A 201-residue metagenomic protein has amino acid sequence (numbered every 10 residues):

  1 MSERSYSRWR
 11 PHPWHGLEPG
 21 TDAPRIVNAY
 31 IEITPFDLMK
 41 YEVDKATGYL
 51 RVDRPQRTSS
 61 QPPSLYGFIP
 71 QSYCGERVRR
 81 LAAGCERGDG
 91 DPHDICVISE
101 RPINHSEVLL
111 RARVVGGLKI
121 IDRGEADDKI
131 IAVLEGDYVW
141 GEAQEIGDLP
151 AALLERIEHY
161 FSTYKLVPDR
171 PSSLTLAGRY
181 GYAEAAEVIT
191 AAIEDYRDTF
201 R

Functional and structural regions predicted by a protein language model:
M1-R201: Hydrophobic N-terminal alpha-helices or hydrophobic patches in metabolic proteins across all domains of life
